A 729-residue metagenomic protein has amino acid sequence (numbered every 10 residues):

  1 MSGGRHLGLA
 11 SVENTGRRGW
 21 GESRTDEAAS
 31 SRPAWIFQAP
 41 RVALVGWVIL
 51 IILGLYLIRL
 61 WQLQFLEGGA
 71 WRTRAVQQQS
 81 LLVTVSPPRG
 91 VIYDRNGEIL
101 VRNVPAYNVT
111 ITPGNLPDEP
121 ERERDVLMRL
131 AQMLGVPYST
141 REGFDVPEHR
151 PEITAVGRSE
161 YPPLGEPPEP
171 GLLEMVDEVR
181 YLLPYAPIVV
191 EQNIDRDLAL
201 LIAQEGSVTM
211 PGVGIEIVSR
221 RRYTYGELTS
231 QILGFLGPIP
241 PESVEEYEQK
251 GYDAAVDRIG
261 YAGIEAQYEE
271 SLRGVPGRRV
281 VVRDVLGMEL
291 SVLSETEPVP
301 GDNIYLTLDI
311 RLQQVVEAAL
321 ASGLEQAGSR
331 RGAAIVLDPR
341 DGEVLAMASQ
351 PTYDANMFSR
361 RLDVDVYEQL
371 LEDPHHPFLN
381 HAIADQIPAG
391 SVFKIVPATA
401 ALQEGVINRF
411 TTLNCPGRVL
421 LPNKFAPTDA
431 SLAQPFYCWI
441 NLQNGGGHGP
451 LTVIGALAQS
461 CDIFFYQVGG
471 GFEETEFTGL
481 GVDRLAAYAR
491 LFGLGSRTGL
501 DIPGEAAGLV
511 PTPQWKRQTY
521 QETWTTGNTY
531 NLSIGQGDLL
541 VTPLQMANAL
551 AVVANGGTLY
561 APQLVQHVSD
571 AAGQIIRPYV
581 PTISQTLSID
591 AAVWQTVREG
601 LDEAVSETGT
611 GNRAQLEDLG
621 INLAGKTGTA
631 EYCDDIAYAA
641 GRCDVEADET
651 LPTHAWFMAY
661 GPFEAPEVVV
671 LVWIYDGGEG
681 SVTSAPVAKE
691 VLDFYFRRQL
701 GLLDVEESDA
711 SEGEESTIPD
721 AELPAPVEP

Functional and structural regions predicted by a protein language model:
M1-R278, R283-E289, L293-T296, Q326 (+11 more regions): Membrane-proximal periplasmic segments of bacterial cell-envelope enzymes, especially penicillin-binding proteins
P87, N303, R331, F378: Short coil/loop residues immediately preceding or within conserved phosphate-binding loops of NTP-utilizing enzyme
V101, V282-E295, V299, L308 (+4 more regions): Beta-lactam-recognizing serine transpeptidase/beta-lactamase-like catalytic domain environment
Y107, R124-Q132, I188, Q192 (+24 more regions): Solvent-exposed, polar/charged alpha-helical surfaces in well-ordered, non-transmembrane soluble domains, broadly
D118, R122, L308, I589 (+2 more regions): Short alpha-helix boundary/capping segments
Q314-G332, T352, N356: Beta-lactamase-like hydrolase cores
R697-S708: Flexible helix-coil linker/hinge segments at domain or subdomain boundaries
